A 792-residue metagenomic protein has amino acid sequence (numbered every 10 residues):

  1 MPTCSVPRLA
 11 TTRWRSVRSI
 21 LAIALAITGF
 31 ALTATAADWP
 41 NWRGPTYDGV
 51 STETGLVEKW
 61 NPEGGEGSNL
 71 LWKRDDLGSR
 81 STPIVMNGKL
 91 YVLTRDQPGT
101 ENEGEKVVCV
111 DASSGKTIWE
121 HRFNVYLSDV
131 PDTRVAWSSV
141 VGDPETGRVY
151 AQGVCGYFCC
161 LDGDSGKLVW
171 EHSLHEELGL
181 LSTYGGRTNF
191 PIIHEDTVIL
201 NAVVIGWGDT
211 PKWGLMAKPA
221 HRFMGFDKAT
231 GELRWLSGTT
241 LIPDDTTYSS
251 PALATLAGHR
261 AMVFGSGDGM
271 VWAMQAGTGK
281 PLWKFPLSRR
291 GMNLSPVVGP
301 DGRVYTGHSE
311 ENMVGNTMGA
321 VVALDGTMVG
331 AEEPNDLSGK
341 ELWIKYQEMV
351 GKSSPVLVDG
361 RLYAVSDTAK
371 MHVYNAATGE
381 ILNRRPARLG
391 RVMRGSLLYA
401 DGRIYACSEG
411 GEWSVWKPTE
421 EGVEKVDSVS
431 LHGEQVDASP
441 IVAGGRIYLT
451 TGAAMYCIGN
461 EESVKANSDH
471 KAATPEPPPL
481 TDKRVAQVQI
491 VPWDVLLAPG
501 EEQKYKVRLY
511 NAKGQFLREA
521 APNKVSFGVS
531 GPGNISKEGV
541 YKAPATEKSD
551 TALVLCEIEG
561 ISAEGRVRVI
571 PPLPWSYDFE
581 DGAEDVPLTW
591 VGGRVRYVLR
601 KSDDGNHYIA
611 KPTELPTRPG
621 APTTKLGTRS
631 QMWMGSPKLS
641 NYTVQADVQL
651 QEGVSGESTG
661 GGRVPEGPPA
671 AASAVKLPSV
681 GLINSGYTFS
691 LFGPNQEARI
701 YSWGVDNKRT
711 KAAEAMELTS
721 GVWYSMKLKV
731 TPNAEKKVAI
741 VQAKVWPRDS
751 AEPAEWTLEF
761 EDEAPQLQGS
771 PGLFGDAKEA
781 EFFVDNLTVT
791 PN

Functional and structural regions predicted by a protein language model:
T35-Q489, E501: Noncatalytic, solvent-exposed loop/strand surfaces of beta-propeller-type extracellular/periplasmic domains
A37-G44, R568-V595: Extracellular carbohydrate-recognition regions
N61-P62, D585-G620, G627: Extracellular glycan-recognition surfaces and repeat-rich motifs
P440, E752-F783: Flexible glycan-contacting loops in extracellular carbohydrate-active proteins
A466-A512, S562-P574: Short S/T/G/P-enriched beta-strand
F579, V644-A646, V722-E735, A739-V745: Short tryptophan-centered beta-strand motifs in secreted/extracellular beta-sheet-rich domains of glycan-recognition
K611-N707: Secretory/extracellular carbohydrate-interaction modules and structurally similar beta-sandwich "look-alikes"
G704-K727: Short, aromatic/His-centered strand-loop micro-motif at the edge of beta-sheets
